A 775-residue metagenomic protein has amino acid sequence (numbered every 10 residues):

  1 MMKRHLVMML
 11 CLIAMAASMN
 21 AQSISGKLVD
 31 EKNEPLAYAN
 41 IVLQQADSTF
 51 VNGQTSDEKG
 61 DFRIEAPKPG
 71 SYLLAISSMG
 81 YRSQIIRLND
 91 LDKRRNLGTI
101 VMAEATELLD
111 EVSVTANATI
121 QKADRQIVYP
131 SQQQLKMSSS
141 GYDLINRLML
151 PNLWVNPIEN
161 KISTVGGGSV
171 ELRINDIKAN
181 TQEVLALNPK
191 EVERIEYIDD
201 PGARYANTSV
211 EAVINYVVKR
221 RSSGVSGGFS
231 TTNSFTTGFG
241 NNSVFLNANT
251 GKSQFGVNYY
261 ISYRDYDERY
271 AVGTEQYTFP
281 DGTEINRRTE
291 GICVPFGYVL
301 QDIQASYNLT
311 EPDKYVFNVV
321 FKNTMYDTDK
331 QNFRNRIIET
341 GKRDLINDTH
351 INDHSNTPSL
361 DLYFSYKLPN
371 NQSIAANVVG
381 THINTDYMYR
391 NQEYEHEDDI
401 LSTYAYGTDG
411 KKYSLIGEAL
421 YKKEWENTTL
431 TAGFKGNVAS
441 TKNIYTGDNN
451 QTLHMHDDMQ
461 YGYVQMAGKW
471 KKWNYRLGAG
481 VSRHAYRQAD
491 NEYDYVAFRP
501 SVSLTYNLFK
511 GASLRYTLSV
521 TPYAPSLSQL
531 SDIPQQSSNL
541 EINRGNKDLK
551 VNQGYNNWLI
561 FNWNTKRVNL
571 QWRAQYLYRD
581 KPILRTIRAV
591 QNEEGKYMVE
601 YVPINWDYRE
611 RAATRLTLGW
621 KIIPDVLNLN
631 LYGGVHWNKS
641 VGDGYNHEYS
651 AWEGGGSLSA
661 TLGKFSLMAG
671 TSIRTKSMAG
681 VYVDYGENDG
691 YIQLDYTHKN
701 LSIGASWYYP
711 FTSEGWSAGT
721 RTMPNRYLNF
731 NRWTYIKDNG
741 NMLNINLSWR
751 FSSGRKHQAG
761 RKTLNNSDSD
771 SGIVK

Functional and structural regions predicted by a protein language model:
N40-Q44, S77-Y81, R95-L135, D143 (+2 more regions): Short, acidic, small-residue-rich periplasmic hinge/interaction motif at the N-terminus of Gram-negative outer-membrane
A46-D61: Short, acidic Ser/Thr/Gly-rich low-complexity loop/linker segments typical of extracellular and cell-surface proteins
N96-V101, E111, T115, G141-L144 (+5 more regions): N-terminal periplasmic accessory domains that precede and gate Gram-negative outer-membrane beta-barrel machines
Y142-I177: Extracytoplasmic beta-strand/coil segments of soluble accessory domains associated with Gram-negative outer-membrane
N175-R204, A305: Short acidic/polar hinge/loop motifs at secondary-structure boundaries that mediate gating or recognition
L300-D327, H350-N491, A497, N507 (+3 more regions): Face-selective signature of the C-terminal outer-membrane beta-barrel domain
S414-I416, M455, K550, N562 (+2 more regions): Outer membrane beta-barrel strand-and-loop segments of large Gram-negative receptors, especially TonB-dependent
Y493, A512, P522-D580, V599-A612 (+1 more regions): Outer-membrane beta-barrel signature, preferentially recognizing the C-terminal barrel domain of Gram-negative
